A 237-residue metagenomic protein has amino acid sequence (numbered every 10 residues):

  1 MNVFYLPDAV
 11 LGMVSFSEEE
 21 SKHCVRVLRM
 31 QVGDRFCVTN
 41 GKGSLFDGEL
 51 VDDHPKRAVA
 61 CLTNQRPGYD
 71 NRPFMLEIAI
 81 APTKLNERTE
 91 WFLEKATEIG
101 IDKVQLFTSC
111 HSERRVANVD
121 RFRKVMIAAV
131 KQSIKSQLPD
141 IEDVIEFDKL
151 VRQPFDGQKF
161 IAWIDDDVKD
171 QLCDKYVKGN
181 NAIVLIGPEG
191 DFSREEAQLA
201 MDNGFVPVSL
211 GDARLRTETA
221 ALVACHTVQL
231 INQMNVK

Functional and structural regions predicted by a protein language model:
M1-P67, D120: N-terminal positively charged helical leader segments and presequences
D8, E18-E19, G41, P82 (+3 more regions): Fold-independent oxyanion-binding glycine-rich loops and adjacent beta-strand/coil segments at enzyme active sites
G12, V32-D34, S44-F46, K56-A58 (+5 more regions): A generic structural signal for short beta-strands and their flanking turns/coil linkers
Q65, S109-S112, D212-A213: Short, ordered loop/turn segments at secondary-structure junctions
Y69-F160: RNA substrate-binding interface of SAM-dependent RNA methyltransferases
K159-Q198, F205-D212: Active-site/ligand-binding-proximal alpha/beta "capping" segment
R194-K237: Structured adenosyl-cofactor binding patch, chiefly the S-adenosyl-L-methionine
